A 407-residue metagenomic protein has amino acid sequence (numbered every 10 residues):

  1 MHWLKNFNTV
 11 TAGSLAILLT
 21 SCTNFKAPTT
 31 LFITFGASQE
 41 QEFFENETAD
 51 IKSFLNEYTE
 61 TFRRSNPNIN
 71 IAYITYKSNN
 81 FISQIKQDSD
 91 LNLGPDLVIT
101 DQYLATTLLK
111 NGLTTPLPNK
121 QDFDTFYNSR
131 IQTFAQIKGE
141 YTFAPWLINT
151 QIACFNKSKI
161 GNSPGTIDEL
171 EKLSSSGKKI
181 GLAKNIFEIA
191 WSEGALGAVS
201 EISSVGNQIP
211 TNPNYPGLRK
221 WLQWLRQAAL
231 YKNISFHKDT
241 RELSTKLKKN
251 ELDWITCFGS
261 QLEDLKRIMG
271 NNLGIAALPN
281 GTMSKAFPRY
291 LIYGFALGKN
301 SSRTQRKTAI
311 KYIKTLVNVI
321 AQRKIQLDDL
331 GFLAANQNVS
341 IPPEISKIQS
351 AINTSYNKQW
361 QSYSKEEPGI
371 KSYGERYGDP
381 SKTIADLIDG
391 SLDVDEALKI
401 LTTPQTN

Functional and structural regions predicted by a protein language model:
A12, A16, T20-L104, E396 (+1 more regions): Conserved N-terminal structural module of periplasmic/extracytoplasmic solute-binding proteins
I51, F332-N338, I348-T406: C-terminal capping/gating helix-and-loop segments adjacent to ligand/active sites or protein-protein/ligand interfaces
T75-Q84, S235-T245: Short helix-initiation/N-cap motifs at beta->coil->alpha
D101-I152, N162, G274-A277: Hinge/lid segment of periplasmic solute-binding proteins
A105-T107, C257-N272: A ligand-binding cleft/hinge motif common to bilobed small-molecule-binding domains
T142-W146, Q151, E169-G217, L252: Extracytoplasmic/periplasmic solute-binding protein
Q208-D239: Glycine-centered hinge/linker elements that transmit conformational signals in sensory and ligand-binding systems
R267-L333: Extracytoplasmic/periplasmic substrate-recognition and gating elements
